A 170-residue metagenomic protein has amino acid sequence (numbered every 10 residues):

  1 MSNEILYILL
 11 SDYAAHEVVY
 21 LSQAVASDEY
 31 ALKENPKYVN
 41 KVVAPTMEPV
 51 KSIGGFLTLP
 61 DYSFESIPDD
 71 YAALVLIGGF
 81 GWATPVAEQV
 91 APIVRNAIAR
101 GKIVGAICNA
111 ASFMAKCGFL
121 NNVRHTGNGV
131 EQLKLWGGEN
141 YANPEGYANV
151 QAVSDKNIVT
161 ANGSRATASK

Functional and structural regions predicted by a protein language model:
S2-A14, V19-Y20, S27-T46, F56 (+3 more regions): Active-site-adjacent pocket-lining segments in enzyme domains
I53: A short, charged, and often flexible helix/loop element on the N-terminal side of the glycosyltransferase catalytic
